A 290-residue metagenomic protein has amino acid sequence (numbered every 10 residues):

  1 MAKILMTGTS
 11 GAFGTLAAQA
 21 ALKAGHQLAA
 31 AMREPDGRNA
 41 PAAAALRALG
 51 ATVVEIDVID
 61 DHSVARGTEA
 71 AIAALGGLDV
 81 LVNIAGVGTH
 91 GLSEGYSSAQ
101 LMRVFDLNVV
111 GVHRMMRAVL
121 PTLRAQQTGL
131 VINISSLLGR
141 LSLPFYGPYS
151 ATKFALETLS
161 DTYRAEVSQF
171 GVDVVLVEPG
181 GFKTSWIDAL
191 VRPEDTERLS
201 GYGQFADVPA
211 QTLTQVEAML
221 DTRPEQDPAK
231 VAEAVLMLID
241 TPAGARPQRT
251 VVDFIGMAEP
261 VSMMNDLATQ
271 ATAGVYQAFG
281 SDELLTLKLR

Functional and structural regions predicted by a protein language model:
S10-G11: Conserved glycine-rich cofactor-binding loop
A24-A40: Conserved glycine-rich Rossmann-like NAD(P)H-binding loop of the short-chain dehydrogenase/reductase
R47-H62: Rossmann-fold cofactor-recognition segment
L92-S93, Q100-M102: Substrate-binding pocket helix/loop in short-chain dehydrogenase/reductase
M116, T152: Active-site helix of classical SDR
S136: Residue(s) in the substrate-gating loop at a strand-loop-helix junction that position the organic substrate next
Q169-R246: SDR active-site lid
